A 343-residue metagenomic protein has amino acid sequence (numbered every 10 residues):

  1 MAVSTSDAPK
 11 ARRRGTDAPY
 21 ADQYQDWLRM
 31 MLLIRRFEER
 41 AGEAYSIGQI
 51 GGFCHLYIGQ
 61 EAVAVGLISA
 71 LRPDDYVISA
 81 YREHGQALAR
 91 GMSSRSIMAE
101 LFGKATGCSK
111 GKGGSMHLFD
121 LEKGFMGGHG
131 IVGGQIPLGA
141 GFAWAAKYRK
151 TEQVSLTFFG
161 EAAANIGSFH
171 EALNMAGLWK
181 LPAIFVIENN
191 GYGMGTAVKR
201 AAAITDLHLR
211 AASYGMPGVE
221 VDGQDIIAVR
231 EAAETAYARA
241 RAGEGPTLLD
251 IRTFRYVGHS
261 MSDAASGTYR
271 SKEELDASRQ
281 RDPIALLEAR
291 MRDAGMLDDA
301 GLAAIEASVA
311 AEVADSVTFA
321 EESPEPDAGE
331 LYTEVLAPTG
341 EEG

Functional and structural regions predicted by a protein language model:
M1-V63, H259, A264-T268, K272-G343: Conserved acidic/glycine
K10-R14, R36, C108-K112, A202 (+2 more regions): N-proximal short alpha-helices
D17, A87, G113-M116, T247 (+2 more regions): Compositionally biased, intrinsically disordered low-complexity regions
A18-A21, E39, S96, K112 (+5 more regions): Generic detection of intrinsically disordered/low-complexity segments and helix-coil linkers/edges
E39-G42, I47-W179, R200-A203, H208 (+1 more regions): Cofactor-binding active-site loop characterized by glycine-rich and histidine/acidic residues
V63-A64, A89, G195-T196, R230 (+2 more regions): Short Asp/Glu-rich motifs
Y81, I251-R255, V335: A general secondary-structure junction signal
G124-E322: Glycine-rich ThDP/TPP pyrophosphate-binding loop and its adjacent helix/strand module within ThDP-dependent enzymes
